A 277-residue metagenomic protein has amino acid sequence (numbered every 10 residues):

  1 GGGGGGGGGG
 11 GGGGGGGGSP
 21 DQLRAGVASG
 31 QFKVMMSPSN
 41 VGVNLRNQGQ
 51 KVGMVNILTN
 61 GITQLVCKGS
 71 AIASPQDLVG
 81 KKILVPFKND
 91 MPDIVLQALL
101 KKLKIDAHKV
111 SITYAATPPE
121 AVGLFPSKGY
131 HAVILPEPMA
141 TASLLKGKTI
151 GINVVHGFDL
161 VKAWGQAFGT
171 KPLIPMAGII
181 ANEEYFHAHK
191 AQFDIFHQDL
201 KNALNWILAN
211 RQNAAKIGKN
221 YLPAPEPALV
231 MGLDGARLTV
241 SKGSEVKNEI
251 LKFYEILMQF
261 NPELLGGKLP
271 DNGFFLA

Functional and structural regions predicted by a protein language model:
G1-D106, S111-T113, H131, E137 (+1 more regions): Short, glycine-/small- and polar/acidic-enriched structural segments that line small-molecule recognition paths
G17-D21, M36, P86-I94, P119 (+4 more regions): Soluble non-cytosolic domains of exported or imported proteins
A25, S29, V43, Q76 (+11 more regions): Solvent-exposed, polar/charged alpha-helical surfaces in well-ordered, non-transmembrane soluble domains, broadly
S39-V41, E120-I217: Pocket-lining segment of extracytoplasmic ligand-binding domains
A107-V110, L222-D234, L265-D271: Short, surface-exposed acidic
I112, I207, A214-I217, L265-P270: Surface-exposed patches in mature extracellular/periplasmic domains of secreted proteins
F186-F260: Secondary-structure end/capping motifs
L251, E255-A277: Conserved C-terminal helix/tail region of periplasmic/extracytoplasmic solute-binding proteins
